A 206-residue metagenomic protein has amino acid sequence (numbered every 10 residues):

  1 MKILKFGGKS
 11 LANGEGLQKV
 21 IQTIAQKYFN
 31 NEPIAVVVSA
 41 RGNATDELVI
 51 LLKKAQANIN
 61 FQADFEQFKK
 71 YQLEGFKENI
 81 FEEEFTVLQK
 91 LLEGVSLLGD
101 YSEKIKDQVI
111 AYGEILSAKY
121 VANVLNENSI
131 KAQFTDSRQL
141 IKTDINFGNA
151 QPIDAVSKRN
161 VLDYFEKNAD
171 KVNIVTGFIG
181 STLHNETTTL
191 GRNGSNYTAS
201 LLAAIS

Functional and structural regions predicted by a protein language model:
M1-S206: Nucleotide/pyrophosphate-binding catalytic subdomain
